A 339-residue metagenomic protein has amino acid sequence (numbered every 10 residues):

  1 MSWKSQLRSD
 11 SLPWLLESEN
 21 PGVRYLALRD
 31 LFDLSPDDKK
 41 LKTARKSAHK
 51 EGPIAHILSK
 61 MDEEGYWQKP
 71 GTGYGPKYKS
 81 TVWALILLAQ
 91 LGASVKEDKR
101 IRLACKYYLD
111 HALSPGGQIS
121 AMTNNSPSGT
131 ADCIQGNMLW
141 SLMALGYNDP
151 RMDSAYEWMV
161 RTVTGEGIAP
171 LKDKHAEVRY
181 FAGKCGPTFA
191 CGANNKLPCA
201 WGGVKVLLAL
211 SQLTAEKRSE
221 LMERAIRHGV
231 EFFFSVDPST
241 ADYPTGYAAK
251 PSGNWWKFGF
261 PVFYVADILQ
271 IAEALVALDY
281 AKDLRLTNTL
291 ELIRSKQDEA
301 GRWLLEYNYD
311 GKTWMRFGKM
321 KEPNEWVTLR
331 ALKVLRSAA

Functional and structural regions predicted by a protein language model:
M1-A339: Preference for long, amphipathic alpha-helical scaffolds in soluble/luminal domains and all-alpha bundles
